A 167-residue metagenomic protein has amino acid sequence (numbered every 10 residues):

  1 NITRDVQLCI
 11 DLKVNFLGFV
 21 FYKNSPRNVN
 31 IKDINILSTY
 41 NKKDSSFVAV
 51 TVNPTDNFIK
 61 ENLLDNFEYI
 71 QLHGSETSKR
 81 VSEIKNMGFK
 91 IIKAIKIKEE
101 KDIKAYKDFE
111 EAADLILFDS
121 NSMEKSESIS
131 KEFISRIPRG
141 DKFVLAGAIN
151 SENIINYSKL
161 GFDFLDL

Functional and structural regions predicted by a protein language model:
N1-L167: Conserved N-terminal beta1-alpha1 strand-loop-helix module at the mouth
